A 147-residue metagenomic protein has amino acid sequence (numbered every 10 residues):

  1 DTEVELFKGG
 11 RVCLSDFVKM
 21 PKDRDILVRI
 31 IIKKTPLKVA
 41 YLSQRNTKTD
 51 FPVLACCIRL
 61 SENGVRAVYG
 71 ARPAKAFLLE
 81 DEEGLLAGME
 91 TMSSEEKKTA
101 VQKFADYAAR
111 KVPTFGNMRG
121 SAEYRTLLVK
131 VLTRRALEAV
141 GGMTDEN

Functional and structural regions predicted by a protein language model:
D1-N147: C-terminal structural segment of proteins
